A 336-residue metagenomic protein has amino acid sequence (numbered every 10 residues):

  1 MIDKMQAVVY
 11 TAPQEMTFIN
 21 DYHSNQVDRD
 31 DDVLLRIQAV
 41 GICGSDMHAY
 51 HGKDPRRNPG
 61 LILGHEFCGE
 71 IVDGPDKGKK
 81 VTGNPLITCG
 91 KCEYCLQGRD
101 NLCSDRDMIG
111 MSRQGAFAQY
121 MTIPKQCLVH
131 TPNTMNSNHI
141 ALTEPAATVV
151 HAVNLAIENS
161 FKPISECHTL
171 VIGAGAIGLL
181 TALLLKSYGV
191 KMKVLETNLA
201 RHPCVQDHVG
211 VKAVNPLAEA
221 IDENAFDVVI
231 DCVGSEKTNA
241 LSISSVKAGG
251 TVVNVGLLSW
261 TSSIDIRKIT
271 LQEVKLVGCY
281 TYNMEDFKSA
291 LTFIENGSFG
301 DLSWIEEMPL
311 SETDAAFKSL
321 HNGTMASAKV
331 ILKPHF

Functional and structural regions predicted by a protein language model:
I2-D3, A240, M284, K288-F336: C-terminal hydrophobic helical "lid"/dimerization subdomain of Rossmann-like NAD(P)H-dependent oxidoreductases
V9-V27, G44-V72, D100-Q114: N-terminal glycine-rich cofactor-binding segment
N25-V40, K53-E93, P132-M135: Glycine-rich beta-strand-centered segment in the early N-terminal region that forms part of a ligand/cofactor-binding
T82, I230, V253: N-terminal Rossmann-like NAD(P) cofactor-binding module of classical short-chain dehydrogenase/reductase
C89-I172: NAD(P)H dinucleotide-binding glycine-rich loop of Rossmann-like/cofactor-binding domains, especially the beta1-alpha1
M135-P216: Mid-domain Rossmann-like dinucleotide-binding core that forms the NAD(H)/NADP(H) cofactor-binding site
I221-V229: A short acidic, Gly/Pro-enriched loop at the edge of an enzyme's catalytic core that lines a small-molecule cofactor
E236-N296, P334-F336: Glycine-rich phosphate-binding loop and adjacent beta-alpha segment of Rossmann(oid) nucleotide-cofactor-binding
